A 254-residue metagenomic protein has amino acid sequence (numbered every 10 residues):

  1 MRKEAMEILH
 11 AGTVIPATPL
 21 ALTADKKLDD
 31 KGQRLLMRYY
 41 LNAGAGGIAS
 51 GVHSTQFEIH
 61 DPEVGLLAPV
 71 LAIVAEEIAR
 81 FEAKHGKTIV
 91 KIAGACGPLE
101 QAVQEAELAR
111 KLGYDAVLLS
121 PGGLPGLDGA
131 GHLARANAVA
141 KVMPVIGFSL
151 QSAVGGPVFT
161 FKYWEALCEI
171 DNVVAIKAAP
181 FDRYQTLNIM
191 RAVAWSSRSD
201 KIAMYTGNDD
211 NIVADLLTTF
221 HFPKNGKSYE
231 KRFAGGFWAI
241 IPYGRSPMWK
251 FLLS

Functional and structural regions predicted by a protein language model:
R2-V158: Active-site beta->alpha loop and helix N-cap motifs at the rims of alpha/beta catalytic domains
A138-K141, Q151-S254: Catalytic alpha/beta core domains of metabolic enzymes, predominantly
